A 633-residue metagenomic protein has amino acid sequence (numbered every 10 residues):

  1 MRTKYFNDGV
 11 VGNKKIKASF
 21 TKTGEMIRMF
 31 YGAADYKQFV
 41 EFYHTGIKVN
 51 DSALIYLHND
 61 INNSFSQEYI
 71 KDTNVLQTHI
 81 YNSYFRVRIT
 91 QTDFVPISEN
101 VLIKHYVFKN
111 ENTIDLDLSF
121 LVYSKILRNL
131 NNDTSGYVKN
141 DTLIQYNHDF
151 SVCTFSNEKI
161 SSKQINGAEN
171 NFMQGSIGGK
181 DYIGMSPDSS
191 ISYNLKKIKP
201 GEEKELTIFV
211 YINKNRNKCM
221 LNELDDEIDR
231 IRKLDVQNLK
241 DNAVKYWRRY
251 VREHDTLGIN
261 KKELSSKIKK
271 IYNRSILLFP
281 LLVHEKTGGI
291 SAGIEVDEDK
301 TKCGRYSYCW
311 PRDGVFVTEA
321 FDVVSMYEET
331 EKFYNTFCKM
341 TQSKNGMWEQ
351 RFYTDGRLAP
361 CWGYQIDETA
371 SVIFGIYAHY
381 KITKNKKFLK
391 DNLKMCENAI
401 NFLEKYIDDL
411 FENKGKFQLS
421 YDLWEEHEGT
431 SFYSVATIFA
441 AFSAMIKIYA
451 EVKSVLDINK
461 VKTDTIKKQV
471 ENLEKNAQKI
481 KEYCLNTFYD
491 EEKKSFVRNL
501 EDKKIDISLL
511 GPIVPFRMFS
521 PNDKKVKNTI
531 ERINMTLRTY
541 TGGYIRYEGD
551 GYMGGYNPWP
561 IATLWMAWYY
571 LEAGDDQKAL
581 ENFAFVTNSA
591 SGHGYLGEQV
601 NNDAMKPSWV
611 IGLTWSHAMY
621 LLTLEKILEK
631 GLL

Functional and structural regions predicted by a protein language model:
M1, S83-I103, V107-R305, K387: Acidic/polar, glycine-enriched structural segments that form the non-catalytic walls/loops of the carbohydrate-binding
M1-H44, Y306, V317, F352-T354 (+3 more regions): C-terminal capping/lid segments that line or modulate ligand- or cofactor-binding pockets
M1-S83, Y146-N171, A243-S265: An extended acidic
K109-N110, Y306-L410, V435, F439 (+2 more regions): Aromatic-rich carbohydrate-recognition surfaces in CAZymes
T154-Q164, S431-T437, K468-I561: Extended ligand-binding clefts on enzyme/binding-domain cores
G184-P187, E203-D226, A292-Y308, E349-S371 (+5 more regions): The feature captures the catalytic groove of carbohydrate-active enzymes
V210, R252-S266, L277-L281, V315-Y327 (+5 more regions): Well-ordered alpha-helical scaffold segments within catalytic/enzyme domains
L277-K286, S325-W348, N392-K414, E474-K494 (+2 more regions): Long, well-ordered core segments of solenoidal/helical folds
